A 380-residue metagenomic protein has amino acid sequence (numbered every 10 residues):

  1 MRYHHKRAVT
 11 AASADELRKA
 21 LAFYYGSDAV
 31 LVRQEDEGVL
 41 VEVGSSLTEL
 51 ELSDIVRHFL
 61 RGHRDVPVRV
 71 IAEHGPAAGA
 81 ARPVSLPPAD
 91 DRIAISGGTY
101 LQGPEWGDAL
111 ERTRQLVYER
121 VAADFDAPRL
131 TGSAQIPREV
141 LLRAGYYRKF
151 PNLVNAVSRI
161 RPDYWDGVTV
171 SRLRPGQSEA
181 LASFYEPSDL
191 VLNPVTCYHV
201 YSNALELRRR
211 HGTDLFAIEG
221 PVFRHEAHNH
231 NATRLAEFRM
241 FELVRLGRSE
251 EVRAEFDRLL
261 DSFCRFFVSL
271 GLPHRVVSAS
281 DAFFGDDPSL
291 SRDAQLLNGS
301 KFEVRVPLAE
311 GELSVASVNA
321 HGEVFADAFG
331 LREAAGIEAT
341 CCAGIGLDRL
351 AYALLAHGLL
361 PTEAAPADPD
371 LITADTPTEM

Functional and structural regions predicted by a protein language model:
R2-A12, E16-K19, F23-D28, V32-M380: TRNA-recognition modules of translation machinery and tRNA-sensing kinases, especially anticodon-binding
